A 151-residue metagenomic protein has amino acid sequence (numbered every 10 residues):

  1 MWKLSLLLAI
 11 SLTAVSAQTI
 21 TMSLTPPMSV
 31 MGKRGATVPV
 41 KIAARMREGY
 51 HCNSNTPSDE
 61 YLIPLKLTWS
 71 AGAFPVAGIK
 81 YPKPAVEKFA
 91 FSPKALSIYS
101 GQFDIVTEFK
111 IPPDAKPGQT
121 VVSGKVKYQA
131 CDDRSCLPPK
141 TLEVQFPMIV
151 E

Functional and structural regions predicted by a protein language model:
W2-T13: Sec-dependent N-terminal signal peptides
S16-E151: Extracellular/lumen-exposed scaffold segments
